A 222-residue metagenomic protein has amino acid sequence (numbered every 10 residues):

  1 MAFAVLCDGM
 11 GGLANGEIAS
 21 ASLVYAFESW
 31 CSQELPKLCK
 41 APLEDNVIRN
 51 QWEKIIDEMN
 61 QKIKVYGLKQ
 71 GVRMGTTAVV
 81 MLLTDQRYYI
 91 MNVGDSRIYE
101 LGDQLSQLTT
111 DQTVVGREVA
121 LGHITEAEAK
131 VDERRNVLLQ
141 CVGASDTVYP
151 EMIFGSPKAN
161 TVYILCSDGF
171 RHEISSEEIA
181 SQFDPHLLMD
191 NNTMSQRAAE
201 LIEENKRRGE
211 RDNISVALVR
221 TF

Functional and structural regions predicted by a protein language model:
M1-F222: PP2C/PPM-type serine/threonine phosphatase catalytic domain
